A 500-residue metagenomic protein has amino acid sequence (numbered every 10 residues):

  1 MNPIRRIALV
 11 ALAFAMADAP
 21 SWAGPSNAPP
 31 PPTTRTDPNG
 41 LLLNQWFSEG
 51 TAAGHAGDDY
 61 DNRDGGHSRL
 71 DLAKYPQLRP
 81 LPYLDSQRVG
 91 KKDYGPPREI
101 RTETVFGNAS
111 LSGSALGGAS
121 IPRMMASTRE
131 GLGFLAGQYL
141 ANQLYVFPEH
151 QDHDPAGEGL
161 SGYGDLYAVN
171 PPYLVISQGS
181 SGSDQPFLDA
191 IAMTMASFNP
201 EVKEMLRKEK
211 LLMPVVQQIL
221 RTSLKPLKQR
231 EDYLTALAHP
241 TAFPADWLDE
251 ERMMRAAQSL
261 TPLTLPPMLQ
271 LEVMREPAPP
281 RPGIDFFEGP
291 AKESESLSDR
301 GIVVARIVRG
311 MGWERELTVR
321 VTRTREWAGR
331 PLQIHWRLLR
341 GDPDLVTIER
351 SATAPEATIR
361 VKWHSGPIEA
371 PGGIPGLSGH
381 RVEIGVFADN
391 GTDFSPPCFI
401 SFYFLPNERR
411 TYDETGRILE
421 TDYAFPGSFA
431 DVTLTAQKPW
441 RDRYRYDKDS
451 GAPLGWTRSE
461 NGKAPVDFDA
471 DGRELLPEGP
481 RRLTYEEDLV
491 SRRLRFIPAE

Functional and structural regions predicted by a protein language model:
W22-F187: Long, solvent-exposed N-terminal ectodomains/accessory regions that are displayed to the extracellular/lumenal milieu
P200-K292: Catalytic cores of secreted or luminal carbohydrate-active enzymes
L271, P279-I284, E293-R309, G329 (+2 more regions): Low-complexity "stalk/linker" and mucin-like segments enriched in Ser/Thr/Pro/Ala/Gly
R320-A328: Acidic, Ser/Thr
I334-W336: Short beta-strand elements bearing conserved aromatic residues within extracellular beta-rich modules
D389-F394: Short, solvent-exposed loop/turn segments at the edges of extracellular beta-sandwich modules
S395-E500: Extended alpha-helical scaffolding regions
